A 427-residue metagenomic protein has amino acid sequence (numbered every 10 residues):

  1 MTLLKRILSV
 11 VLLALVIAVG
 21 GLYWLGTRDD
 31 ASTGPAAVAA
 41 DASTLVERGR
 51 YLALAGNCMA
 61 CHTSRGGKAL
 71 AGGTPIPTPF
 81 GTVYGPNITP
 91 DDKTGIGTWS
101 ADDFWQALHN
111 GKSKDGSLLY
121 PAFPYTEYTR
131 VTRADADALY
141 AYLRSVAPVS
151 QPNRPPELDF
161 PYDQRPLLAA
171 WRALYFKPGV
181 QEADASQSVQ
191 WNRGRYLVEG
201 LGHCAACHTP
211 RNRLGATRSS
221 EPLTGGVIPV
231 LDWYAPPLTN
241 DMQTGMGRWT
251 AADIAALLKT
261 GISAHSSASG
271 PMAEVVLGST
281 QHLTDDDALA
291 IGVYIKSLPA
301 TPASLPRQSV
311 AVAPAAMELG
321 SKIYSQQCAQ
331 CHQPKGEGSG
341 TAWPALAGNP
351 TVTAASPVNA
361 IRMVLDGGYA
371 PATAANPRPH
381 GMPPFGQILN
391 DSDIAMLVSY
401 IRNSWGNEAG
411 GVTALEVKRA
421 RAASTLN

Functional and structural regions predicted by a protein language model:
M1-T33: N-terminal type II signal-anchor transmembrane helix that functions as the membrane-insertion/stop-transfer segment
L25-A36, S64-V83, K114-R195, E199-G200 (+5 more regions): Flexible coil segments in periplasmic/lumen-exposed cytochrome c-class electron-transfer proteins
A40-P75: Short extracytoplasmic
A60, A206, Q330: Short, cysteine/histidine-rich loop/knuckle motifs that typically chelate Zn2+
T82-P90, W233-T239: Acidic/histidine-rich, surface-exposed loop or edge segments in extracytoplasmic proteins
I96-K112, G116, A138, G247-A251: Aromatic- and charge-enriched surface segment that lines or borders ligand/interaction sites
N110-S113, T260-A264, D366: Glycine-rich, acidic and aromatic/proline-enriched surface loops and short helix-turn segments that act as binding
L319-R362: C-terminal structural cap/anchor segments
